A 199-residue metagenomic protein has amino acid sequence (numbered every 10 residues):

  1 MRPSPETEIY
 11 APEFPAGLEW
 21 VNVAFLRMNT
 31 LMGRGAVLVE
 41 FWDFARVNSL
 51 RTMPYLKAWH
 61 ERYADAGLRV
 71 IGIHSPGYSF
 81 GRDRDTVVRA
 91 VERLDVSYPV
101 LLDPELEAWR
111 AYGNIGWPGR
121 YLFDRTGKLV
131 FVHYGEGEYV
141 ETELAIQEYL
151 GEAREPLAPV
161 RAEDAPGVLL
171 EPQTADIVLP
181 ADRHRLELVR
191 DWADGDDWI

Functional and structural regions predicted by a protein language model:
M1-M32, V140-I199: Non-globular targeting/processing and membrane-anchoring segments
P15-A16, N22-M32, R46-N48, H60 (+2 more regions): A generic "structured core" feature
L26-L50, L56, V70: Short active-site neighborhood of thiol/selenol oxidoreductases, capturing the structured segment around
G33-V37, A66-R69, D95-Y98, R125: Loop/turn elements at helix/coil->beta-strand transitions in domains of secreted/extracellular proteins
L50-L94, P104-W109: Structural microenvironment flanking redox-active thiols in thiol-disulfide oxidoreductases
E61-D65, E92, K128, Q147-E155: Sec-exported extracytoplasmic/periplasmic mature domains
E92-V96, L102-A145: Thiol/disulfide oxidoreductase modules built on the thioredoxin-like
